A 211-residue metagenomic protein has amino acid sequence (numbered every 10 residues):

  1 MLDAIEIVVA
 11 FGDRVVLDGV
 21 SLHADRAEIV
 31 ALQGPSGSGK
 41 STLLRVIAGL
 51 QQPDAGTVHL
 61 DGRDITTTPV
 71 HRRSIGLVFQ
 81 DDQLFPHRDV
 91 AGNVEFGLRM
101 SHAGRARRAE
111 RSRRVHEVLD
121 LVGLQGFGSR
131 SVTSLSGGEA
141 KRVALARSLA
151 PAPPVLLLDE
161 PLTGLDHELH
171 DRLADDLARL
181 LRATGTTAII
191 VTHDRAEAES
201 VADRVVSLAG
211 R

Functional and structural regions predicted by a protein language model:
Q33-P35: The feature captures the beta-strand-to-loop junction immediately N-terminal to the Walker
A48: Helix-to-loop junction immediately C-terminal to a conserved catalytic motif
D64-F79, M100, R107-A109: ABC ATPase NBD coupling module
R107-F127, A178-R182: Conserved ABC ATPase "signature" region
S131-L135, E139: Conserved ABC ATPase signature
A152: Conserved catalytic motifs of ABC-family nucleotide-binding domains
L156-E160: Catalytic Walker B motif of ABC-type/P-loop ATPase nucleotide-binding domains
